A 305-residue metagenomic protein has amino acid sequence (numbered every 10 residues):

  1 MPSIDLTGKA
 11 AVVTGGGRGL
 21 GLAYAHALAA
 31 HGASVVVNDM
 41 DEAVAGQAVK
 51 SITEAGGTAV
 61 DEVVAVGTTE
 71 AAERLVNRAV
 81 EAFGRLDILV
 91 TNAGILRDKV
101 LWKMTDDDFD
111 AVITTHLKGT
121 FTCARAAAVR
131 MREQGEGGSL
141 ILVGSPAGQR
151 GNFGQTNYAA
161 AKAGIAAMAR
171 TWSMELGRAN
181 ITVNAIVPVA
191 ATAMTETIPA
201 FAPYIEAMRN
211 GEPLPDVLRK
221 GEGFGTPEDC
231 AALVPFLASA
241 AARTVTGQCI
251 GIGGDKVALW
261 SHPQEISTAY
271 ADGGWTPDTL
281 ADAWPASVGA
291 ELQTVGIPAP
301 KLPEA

Functional and structural regions predicted by a protein language model:
I4-V36: Canonical Rossmann dinucleotide-binding motif of NAD(H)/NADP(H)-dependent dehydrogenases/reductases, specifically
L28, R85-D87, A166, S173-A193 (+1 more regions): Conserved Rossmann-fold SDR core element
E42-A43, V63-R74, D106: The beta1-alpha1 cofactor-binding region of Rossmann-like NAD(H)/NADP(H)-dependent oxidoreductases
V100-L101, T105-I113: Substrate-binding pocket helix/loop in short-chain dehydrogenase/reductase
A124, A161, A169: Active-site helix of classical SDR
S145: Residue(s) in the substrate-gating loop at a strand-loop-helix junction that position the organic substrate next
E206-A305: C-terminal helical subdomain
